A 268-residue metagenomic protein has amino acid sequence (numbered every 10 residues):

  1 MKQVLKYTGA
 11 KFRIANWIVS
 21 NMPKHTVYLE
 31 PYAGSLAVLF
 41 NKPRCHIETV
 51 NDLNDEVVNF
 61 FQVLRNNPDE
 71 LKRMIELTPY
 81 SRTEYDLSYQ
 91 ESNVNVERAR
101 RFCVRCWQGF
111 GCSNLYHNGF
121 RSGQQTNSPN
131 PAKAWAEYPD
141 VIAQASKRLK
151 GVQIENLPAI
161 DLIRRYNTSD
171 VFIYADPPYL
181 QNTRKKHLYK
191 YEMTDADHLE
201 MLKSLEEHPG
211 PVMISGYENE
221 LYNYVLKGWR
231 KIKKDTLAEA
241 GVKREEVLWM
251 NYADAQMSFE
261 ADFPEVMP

Functional and structural regions predicted by a protein language model:
M1-I14, N21, L36, R65-K186: SAM-dependent nucleic-acid methyltransferase catalytic core
M1-T49, L53, L162-F172, Y179-P268: Class I S-adenosyl-L-methionine
V58: Short alpha-helix immediately C-terminal to the canonical SAM-binding loop
F61: Conserved SAM-binding loop
